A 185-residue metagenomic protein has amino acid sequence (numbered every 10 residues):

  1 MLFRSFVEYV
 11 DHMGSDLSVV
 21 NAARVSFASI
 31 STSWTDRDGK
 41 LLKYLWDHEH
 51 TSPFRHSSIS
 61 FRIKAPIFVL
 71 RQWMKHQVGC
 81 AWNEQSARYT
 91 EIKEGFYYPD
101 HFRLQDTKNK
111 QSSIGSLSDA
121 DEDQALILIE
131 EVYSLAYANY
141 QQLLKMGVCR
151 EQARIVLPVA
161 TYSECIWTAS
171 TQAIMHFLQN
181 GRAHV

Functional and structural regions predicted by a protein language model:
M1-A183: Family-specific signature for flavin-dependent thymidylate synthase
